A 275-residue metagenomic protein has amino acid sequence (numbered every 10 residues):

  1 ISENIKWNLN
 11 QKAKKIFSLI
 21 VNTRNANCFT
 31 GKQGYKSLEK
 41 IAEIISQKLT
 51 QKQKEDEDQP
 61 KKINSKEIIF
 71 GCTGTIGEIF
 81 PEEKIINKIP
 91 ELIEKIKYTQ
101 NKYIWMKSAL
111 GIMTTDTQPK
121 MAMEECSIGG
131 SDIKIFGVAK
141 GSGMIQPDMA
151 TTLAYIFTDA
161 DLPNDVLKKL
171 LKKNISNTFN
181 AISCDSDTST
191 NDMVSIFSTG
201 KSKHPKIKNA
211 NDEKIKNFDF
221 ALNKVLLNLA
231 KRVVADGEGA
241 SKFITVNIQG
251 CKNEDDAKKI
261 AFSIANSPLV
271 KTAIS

Functional and structural regions predicted by a protein language model:
I1-Q11, K32-Q33, L38-K40, I44 (+1 more regions): Terminal domain-initiation and capping elements
Q11-S18, D187-T190: N-terminal glycine-rich anion-binding loops that anchor highly charged ligand groups
S18-G31, I69-I76, F136-A139, L153-T158 (+2 more regions): Short glycine-rich or small-residue beta-strand-to-loop segments that form or flank ligand, phosphate, metal/Fe-S
E39, I44-Q51, K62-F179, S189: Glycine-rich, mobile lid/loop segments that gate access to catalytic sites or pores
K52-E67, T99-A109, M123, F179-N191 (+2 more regions): Flexible, glycine/charged-enriched surface loops at secondary-structure junctions
P163-L229: Acidic, glycine-rich loop-and-beta core segments that form the ion-binding/anion-interacting portion of active sites
T199-S275: A glycine- and small/hydrophobic-rich beta-loop-beta segment that serves as a flexible "lid/hinge" or phosphate-binding
